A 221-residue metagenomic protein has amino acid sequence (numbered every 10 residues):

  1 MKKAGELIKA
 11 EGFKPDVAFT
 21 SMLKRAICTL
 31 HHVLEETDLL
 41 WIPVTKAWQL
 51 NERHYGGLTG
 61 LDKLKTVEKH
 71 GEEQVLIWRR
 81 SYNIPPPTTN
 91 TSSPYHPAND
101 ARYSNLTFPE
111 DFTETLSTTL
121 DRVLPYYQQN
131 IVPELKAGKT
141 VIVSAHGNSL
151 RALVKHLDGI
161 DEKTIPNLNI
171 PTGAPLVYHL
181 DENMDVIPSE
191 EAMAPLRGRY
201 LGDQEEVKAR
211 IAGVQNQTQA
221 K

Functional and structural regions predicted by a protein language model:
M1-I42, L50, V67, G71 (+3 more regions): Active-site-proximal alpha-helix that buttresses catalytic centers in soluble enzyme cores
T20-K24, Q49, R80-S81, K139-T140 (+1 more regions): Short, well-ordered beta-to-alpha junction loops that form the rim of enzyme active sites and present histidine/acidic
R25-T29, R53-G56, P86-T88, L150-L153: Short catalytic/ligand-binding loop motif for oxyanion handling, primarily in non-cytosolic enzymes, centered on
I27, E35, S117, D121-V186: Active-site-adjacent alpha-helix immediately C-terminal to a catalytic or transition-state-stabilizing loop
E35-R122, I187-E191: Phosphate-handling substructures
E114, N130, A220-K221: The feature marks non-catalytic terminal segments
D185-K221: Eukaryotic N-terminal low-complexity, Ser/Thr- and Lys/Arg-rich leader segments that predominantly function as
